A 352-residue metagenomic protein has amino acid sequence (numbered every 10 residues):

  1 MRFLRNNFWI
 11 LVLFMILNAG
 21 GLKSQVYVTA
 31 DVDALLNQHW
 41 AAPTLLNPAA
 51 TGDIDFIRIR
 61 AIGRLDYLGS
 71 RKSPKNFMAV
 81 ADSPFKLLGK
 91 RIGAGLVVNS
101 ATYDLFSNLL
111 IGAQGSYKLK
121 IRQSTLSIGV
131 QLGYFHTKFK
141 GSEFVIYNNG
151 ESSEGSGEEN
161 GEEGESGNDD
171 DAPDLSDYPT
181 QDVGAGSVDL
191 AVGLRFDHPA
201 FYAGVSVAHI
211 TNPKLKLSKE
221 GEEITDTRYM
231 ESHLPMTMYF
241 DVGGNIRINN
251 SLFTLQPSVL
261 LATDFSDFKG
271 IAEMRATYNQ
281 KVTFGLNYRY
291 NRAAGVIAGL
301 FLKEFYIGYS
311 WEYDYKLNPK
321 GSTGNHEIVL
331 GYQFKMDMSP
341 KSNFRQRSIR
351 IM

Functional and structural regions predicted by a protein language model:
M1-W9: Bacterial N-terminal signal peptides that target proteins for export
I10-N18: Bacterial N-terminal signal peptides
G20-S24: Sec/Tat signal peptide C-region and signal peptidase I cleavage site
Q25-M352: Subset of outer-membrane beta-barrel
